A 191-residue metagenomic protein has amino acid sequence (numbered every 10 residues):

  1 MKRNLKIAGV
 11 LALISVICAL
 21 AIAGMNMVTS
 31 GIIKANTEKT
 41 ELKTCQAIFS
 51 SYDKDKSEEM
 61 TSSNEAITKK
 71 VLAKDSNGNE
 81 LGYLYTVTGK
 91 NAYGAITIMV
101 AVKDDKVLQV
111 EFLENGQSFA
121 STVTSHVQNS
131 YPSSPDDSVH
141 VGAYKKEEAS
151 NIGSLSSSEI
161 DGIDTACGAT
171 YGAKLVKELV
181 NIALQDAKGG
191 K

Functional and structural regions predicted by a protein language model:
K2-K191: Flexible, solvent-exposed loop/hinge segments and secondary-structure transition points
